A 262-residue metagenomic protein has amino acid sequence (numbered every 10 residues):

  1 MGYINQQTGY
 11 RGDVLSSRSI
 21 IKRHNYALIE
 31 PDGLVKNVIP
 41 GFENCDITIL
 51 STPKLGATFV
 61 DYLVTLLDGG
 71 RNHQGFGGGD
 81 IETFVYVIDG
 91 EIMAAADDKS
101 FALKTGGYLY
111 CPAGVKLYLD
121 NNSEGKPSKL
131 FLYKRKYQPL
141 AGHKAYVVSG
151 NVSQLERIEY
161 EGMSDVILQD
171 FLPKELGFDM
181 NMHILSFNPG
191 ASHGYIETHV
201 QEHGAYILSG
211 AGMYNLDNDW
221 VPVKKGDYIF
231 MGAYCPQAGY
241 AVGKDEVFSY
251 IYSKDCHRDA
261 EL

Functional and structural regions predicted by a protein language model:
M1-C45, A57, D61-L63: Transition-metal
L34-G75, I158-I196, Q201-E202: A short glycine-rich, His/Asp/Glu-containing loop-to-beta-strand
C45, A57, K99-S100, A113-L140 (+1 more regions): Ligand-binding loop in jelly-roll beta-barrel domains
D68, G79-M93, D97, V200-N218: Glycine- and acidic-residue-biased ligand/ion/polar-headgroup-sensing regions
F84, D97-G114, D217-Y234: Short acidic-glycine-tyrosine-enriched beta hairpin
D120-F178: Surface-exposed beta-loop interaction hotspot
D170-L262: Structured core of small recognition/catalytic domains
